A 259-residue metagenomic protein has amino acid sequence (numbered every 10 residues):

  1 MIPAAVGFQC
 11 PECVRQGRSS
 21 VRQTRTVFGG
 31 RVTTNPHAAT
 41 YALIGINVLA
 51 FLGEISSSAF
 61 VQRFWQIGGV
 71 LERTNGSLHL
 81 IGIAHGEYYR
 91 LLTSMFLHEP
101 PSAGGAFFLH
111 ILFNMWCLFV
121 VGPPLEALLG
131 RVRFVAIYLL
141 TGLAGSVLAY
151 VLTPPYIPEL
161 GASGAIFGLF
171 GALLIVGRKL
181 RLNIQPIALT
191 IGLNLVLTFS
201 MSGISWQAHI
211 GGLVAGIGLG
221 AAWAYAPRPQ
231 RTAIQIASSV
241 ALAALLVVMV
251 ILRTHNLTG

Functional and structural regions predicted by a protein language model:
I2-T33, F199-G259: C-terminal transmembrane module of polytopic alpha-helical membrane proteins
C10, L49, W116, F134 (+4 more regions): Hydrophobic transmembrane alpha-helices and their immediate loop junctions in multi-pass integral membrane proteins
P36-A162, M201-I204: N-terminal TM1-TM2 helical hairpin plus the immediately adjacent luminal interfacial "cap"
V48, L52, P124, L143-V151 (+5 more regions): Alpha-helical transmembrane segments of multipass membrane proteins
E126, R178-L182, A226-A233: Membrane-interface helix-boundary motifs at transmembrane edges
Y138-T141, P186-L195, S238-A243: Central hydrophobic cores of alpha-helical transmembrane segments in multi-pass integral membrane proteins
Y156-G171, W206-V214: Membrane-interface loop-to-helix entry segments
I166-L182: Alpha-helical transmembrane segments
